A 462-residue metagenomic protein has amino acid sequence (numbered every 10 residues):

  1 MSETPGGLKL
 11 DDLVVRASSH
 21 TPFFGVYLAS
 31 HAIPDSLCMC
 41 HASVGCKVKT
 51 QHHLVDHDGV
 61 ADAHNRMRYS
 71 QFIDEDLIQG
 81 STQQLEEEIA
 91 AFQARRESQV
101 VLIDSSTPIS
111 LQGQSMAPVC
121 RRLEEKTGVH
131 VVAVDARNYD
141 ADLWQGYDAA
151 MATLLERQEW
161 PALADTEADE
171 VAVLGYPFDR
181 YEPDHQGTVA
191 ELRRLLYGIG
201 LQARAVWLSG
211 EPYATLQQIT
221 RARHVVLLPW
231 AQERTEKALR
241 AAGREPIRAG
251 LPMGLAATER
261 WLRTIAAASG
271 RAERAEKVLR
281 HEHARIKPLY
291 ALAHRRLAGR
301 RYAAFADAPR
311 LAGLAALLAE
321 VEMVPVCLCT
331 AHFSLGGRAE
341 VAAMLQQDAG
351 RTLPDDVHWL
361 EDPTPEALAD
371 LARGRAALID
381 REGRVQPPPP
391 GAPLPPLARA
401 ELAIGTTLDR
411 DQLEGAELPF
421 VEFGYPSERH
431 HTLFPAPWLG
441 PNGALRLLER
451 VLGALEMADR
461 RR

Functional and structural regions predicted by a protein language model:
M1-R462: An N-terminal assembly and electron-transfer interface module characteristic of large anaerobic redox and radical
